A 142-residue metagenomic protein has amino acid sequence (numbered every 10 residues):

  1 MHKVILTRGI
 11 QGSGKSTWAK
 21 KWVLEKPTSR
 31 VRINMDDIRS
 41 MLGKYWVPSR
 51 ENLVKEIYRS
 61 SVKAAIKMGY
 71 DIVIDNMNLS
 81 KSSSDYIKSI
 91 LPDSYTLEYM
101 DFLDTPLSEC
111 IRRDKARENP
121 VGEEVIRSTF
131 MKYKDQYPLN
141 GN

Functional and structural regions predicted by a protein language model:
M1-R8, S13-S16, K21-S29, P92 (+1 more regions): Conserved GTP-binding G-domain of TRAFAC-class P-loop NTPases and closely related GTPase folds
V4, D71, T96-M100: Structural motif
L6, R32-N34, Y99: Short hydrophobic-acidic sequence motifs that mark active-site Asp/Glu residues
Q11-S13, I38-S40, L79: Short, catalytically relevant binding-site loops at active-site mouths
T17-Y70, E109-R112: Conserved substrate/cofactor phosphate-moiety recognition/catalytic segment in nucleotide-dependent phosphotransferases
M41, I66, L79-N119: ATP-dependent NMP and nucleoside kinases share a basic, alpha-helical "lid"
E51-R59, K81, D104, E123 (+1 more regions): Amphipathic alpha-helical transducer elements in NTP-driven molecular machines
I72-N76: Short catalytic-loop micro-motif centered on adjacent basic/acidic residues
